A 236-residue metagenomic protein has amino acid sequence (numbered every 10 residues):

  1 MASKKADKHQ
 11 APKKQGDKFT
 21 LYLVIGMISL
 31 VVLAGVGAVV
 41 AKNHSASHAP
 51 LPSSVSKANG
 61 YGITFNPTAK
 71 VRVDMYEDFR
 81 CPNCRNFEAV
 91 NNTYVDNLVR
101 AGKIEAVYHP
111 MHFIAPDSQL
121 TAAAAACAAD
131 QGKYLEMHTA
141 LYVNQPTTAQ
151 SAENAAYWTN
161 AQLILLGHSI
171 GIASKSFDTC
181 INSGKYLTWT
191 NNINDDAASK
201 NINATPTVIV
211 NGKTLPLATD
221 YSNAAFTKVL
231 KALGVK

Functional and structural regions predicted by a protein language model:
M1-V36, H44, L165-K236: C-terminal cap of thioredoxin/glutaredoxin-like
G35-V39, S53: Alpha-helical transmembrane segments that serve as single-pass membrane anchors or pore-forming helices in small
N43-G60: Ser/Thr/Pro/Gly-rich low-complexity linker/stalk segments immediately outside membranes or between
G62-A69: Short beta-strand-to-loop junctions in surface cap/lid or active-site-entrance loops
A69, E77-L163: Structural alpha/beta surface segment adjacent to cysteine/selenocysteine redox centers across thiol/disulfide enzymes
A69-K70, I202: Short, small/polar residue-rich loop motifs at catalytic or cofactor-binding pockets
R72-M75, E105-Y108, T207-I209, P216: Soluble periplasmic/extracytoplasmic beta-strand elements of cell-envelope proteins
M75-D78, I202: Processing junctions and N-termini across compartments
